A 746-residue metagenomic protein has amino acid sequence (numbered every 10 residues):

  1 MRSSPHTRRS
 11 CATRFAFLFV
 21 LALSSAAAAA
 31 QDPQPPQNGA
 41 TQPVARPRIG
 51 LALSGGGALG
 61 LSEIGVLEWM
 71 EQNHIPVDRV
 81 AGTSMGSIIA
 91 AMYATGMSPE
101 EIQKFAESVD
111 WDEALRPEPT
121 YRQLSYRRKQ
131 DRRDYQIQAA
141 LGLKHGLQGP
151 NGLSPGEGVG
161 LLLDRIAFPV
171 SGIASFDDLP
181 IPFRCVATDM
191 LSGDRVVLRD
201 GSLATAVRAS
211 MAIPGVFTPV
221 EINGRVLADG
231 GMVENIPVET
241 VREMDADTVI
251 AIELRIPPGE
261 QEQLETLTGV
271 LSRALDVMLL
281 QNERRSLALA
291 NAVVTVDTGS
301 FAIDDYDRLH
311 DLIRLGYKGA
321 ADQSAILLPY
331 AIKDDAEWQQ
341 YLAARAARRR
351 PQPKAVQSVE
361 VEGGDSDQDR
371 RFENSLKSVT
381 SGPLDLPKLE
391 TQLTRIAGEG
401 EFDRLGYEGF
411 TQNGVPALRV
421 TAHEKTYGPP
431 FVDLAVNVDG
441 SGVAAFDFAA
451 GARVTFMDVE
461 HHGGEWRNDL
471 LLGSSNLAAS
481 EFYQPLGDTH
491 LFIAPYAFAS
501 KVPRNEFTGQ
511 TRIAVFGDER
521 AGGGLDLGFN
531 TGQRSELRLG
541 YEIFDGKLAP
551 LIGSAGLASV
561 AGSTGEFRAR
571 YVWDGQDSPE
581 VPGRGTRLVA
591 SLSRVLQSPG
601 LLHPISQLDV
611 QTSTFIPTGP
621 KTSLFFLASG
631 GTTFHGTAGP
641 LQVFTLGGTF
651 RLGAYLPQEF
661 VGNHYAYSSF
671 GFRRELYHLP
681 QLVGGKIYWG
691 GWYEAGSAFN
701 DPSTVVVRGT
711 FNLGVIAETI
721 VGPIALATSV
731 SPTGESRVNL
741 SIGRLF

Functional and structural regions predicted by a protein language model:
M1-F17: Bacterial N-terminal signal peptides that target proteins for export
R2, A29-T83, A91-F410, K425-T426: Patatin-like phospholipase
R14-A26: Bacterial N-terminal signal peptides
S98, E107, F168, T188-L191 (+19 more regions): Solvent-exposed coil/turn segments that connect beta secondary-structure elements in extracytoplasmic/periplasmic
R195-L198, Q261-L264, D305, A549-P550 (+3 more regions): Short, well-ordered secondary-structure micro-motifs
P387, Q392, R404-A569, Q576 (+4 more regions): Gram-negative/organellar outer-membrane beta-barrel architecture
R419, P429-S441, N468, S554-L557 (+4 more regions): C-terminal outer-membrane beta-barrel translocator/porin domains of Gram-negative envelope proteins and their
